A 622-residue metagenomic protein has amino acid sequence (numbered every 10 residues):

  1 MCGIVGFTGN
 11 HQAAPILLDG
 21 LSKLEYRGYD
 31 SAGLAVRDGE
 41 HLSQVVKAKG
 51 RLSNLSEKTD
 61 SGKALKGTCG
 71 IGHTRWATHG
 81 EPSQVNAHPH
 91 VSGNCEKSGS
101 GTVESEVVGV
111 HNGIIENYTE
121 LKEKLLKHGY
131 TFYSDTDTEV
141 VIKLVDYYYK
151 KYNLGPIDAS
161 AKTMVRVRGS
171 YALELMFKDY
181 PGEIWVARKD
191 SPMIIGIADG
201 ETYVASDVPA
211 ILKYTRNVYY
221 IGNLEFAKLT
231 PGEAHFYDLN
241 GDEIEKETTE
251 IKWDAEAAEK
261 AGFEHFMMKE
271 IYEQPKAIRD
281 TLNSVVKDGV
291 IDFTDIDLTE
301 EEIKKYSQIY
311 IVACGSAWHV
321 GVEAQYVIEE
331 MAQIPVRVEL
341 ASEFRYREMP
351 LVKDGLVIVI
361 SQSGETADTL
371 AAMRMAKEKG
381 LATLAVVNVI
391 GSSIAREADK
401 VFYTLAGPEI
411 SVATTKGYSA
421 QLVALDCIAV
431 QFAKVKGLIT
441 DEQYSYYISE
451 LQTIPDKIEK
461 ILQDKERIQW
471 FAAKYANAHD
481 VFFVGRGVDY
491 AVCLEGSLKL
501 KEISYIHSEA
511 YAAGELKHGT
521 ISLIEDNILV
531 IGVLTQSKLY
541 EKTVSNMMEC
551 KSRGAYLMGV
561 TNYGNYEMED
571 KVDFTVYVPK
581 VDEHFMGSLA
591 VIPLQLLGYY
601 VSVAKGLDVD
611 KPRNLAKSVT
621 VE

Functional and structural regions predicted by a protein language model:
M1-K260, E264-H265, K276-S307, Y346 (+4 more regions): Conserved short alpha-helical segments that host acidic/polar catalytic motifs at enzyme active sites
F7-N10, H111, T131, D135 (+19 more regions): Hydrophobic alpha-helical scaffolding
G72-G93, V285-E300, A324-I360, T366 (+1 more regions): Glycine-rich oxoanion-binding loops at beta->alpha junctions
P89, M176, W185-V186, V218-Y219 (+12 more regions): Replace "in large, NTP-powered and nucleic-acid-processing enzymes" with "in large, NTP-powered factors and other
G241, Y556, E569-K571, V581-E622: Generic C-terminus detector
Q274-I278, L282-Y310, K400-L529, S602-E622: Active-site phosphate/pyrophosphate-binding segments
K304-Y446, E450-T453, V533-P579, L597 (+1 more regions): Glycine-rich phosphate-binding loops that contact phosphosugars or nucleotide phosphates
